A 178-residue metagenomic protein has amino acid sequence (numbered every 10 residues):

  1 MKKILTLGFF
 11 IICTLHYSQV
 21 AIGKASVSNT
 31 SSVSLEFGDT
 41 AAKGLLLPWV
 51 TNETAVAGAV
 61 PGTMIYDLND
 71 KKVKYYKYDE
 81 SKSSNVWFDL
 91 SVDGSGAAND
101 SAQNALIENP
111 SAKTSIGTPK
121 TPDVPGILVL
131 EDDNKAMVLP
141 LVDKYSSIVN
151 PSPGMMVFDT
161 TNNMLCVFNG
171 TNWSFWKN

Functional and structural regions predicted by a protein language model:
M1-G23: Bacterial Sec-dependent N-terminal signal peptides
Q19-N178: C-terminal trimerization/auto-chaperone modules of long, extracellular attachment fibers and adhesins
